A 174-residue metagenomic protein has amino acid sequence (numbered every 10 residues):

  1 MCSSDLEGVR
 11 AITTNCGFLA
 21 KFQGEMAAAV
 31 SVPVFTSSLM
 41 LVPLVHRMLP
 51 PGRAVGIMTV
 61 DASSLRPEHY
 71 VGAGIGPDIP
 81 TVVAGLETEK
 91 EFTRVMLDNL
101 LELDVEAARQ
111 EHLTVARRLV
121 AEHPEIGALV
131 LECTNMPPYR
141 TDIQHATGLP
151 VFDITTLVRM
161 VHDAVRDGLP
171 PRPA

Functional and structural regions predicted by a protein language model:
M1-S3: Short, small-residue-biased leader/transition segments that mark boundaries at the very start of proteins
D5-L6, H46, V120-E122: Non-catalytic positions within long, well-ordered alpha-helices that form the structural scaffold/packing of enzyme
A11-Q23, F35-L41, V60-S64, E132-P138 (+1 more regions): Gly/Ser/Thr-rich loops at beta-strand to alpha-helix junctions that form or flank small-molecule/cofactor-binding
A27-L49, Q144-H162: Short, acidic/small-residue loops that bind anionic groups at enzyme active sites
M48-L86, D167-A174: Short, glycine-/small-residue-rich phosphate/pyrophosphate-handling segment
L65, G72-H123, G127: Active-site rim beta-loop-alpha module in soluble metabolic enzymes
R117-A146, P150-D153, M160: Extended, basic/helix-rich recognition subdomains
